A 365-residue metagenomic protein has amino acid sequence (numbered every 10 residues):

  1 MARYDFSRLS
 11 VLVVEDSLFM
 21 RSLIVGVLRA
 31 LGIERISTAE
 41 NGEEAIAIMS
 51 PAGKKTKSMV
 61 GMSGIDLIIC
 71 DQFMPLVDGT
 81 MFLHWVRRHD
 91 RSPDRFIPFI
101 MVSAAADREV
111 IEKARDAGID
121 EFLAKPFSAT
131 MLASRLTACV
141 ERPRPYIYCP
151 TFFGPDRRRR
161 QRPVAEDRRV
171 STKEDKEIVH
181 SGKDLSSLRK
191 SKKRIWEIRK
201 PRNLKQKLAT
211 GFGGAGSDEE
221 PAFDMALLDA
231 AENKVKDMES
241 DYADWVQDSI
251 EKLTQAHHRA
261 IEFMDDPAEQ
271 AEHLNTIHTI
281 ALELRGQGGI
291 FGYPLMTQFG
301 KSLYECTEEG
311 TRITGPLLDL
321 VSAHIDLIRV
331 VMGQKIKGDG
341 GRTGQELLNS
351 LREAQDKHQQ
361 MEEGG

Functional and structural regions predicted by a protein language model:
L18-E44: Two-component/phosphorelay signaling modules centered on CheY-like receiver
T38-K54, G79: Helix N-cap/capping motif at the beta->alpha junctions
A47, L76-R95: Short amphipathic alpha-helix used as the core "switch/output" element in two-component signaling
D66, C70-Q72, S103: Active-site residues of response regulator receiver
P75-L76, D107: The feature encodes the CheY-like receiver
M81, P93-R95, A106-E121, S134 (+3 more regions): Alpha4 helix (beta4-alpha4-beta5 surface) of REC/receiver domains from two-component response regulators
K125: A Lys-centered signature of the CheY-like receiver
E141-G214: CheY-like receiver
